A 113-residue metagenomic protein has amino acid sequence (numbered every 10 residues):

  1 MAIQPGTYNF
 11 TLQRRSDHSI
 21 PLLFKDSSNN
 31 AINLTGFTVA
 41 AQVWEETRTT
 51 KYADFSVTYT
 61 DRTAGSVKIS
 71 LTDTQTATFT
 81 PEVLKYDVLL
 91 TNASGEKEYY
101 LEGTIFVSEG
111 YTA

Functional and structural regions predicted by a protein language model:
M1-A113: Contiguous segments within soluble domain cores/interaction surfaces
